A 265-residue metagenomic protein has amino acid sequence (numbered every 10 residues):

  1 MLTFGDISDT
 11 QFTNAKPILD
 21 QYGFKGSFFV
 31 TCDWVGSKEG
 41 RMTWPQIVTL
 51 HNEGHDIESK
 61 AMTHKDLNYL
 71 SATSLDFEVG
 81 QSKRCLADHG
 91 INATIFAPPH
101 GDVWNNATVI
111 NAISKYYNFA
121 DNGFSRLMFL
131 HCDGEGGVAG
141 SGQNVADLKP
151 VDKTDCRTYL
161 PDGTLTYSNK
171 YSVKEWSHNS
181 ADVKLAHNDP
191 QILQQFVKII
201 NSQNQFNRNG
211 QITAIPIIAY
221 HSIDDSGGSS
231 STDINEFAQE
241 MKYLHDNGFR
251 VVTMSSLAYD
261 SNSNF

Functional and structural regions predicted by a protein language model:
M1-L2, D56: Hydrophobic "anchor" residues on beta-strands that sit immediately upstream of conserved functional sites
L2, I7-H51, F237-H245, F249-V251: N-terminal carbohydrate-binding/catalytic regions of secreted carbohydrate-active enzymes
D6, D88, K174-V252: Catalytic grooves of carbohydrate-active enzymes
Q11, A15, Q46, E78-L86 (+2 more regions): Alpha-helical packing segments of well-folded alpha/beta enzyme cores
F12-N14, N106-I110, S229: A short acidic (Asp/Glu
D20-D152, T166-N179, Q211-D224, S256-F265: Metal-dependent polysaccharide deacetylase catalytic core of the NodB/CE4 family, i.e., the active-site-bearing domain
T154-R157: Extended, charged alpha-helical coiled-coil/arm scaffolds that mediate oligomerization and mechanical coupling in large
P161: Short, surface-exposed glycine/acidic/tryptophan-bearing loops
